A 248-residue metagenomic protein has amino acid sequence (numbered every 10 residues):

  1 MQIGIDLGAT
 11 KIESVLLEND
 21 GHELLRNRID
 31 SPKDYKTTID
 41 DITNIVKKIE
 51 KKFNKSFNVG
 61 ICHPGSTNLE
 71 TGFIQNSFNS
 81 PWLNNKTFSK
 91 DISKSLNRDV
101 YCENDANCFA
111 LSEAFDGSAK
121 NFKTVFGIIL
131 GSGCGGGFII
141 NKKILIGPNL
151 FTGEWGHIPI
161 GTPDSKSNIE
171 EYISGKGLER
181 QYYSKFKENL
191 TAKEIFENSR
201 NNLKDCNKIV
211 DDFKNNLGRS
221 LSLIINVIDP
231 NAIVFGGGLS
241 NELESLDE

Functional and structural regions predicted by a protein language model:
M1-N58, N68-F73, K90-R98, S112-F122 (+1 more regions): ATP-binding/phosphotransfer module of carbohydrate and carboxylate kinases, centering on a glycine-rich
D6, G60-P64, G127-G133: Short beta-strand segments
E18, H63, I140-N141: A cytosolic small-molecule/anion-sensing beta-strand core signal
N27-I29, F78, P148: Short hydrophobic alpha-helix segments
D30-K33, W82-L83, T152-E154: A short acidic/small-residue loop/turn micro-motif
F73-N85: A charged helix-plus-loop insertion that forms the helical arch/lid used to bind and gate nucleic-acid substrates
V100-N104: General beta-strand structural signal in soluble alpha/beta enzymes
K120-I173: Glycine-rich phosphate-binding loop of actin/hexokinase-like ATP-binding domains
